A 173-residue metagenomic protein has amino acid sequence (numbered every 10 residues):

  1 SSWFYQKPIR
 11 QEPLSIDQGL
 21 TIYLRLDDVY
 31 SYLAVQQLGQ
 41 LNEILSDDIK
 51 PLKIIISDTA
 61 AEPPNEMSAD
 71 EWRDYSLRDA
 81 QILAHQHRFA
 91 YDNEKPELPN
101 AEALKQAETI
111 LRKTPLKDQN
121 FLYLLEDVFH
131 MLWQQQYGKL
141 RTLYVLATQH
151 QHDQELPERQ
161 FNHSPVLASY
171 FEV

Functional and structural regions predicted by a protein language model:
S1-P8, G19-L20, S31-E43, L116-V173: C-terminal cap of thioredoxin/glutaredoxin-like
K7, D17-T21, T59-P63: Generic signal for short, ordered secondary-structure residues within or immediately flanking folded domains
S15-V29: Short active-site neighborhood of thiol/selenol oxidoreductases, capturing the structured segment around
R25-L26, M67-S68, Q160-N162: Short, contiguous strand/loop micro-motifs
D27, R73, A103, H163-V166: Aromatic-acidic/polar surface patches that form glycan- and anion
L33-W133: Structural alpha/beta surface segment adjacent to cysteine/selenocysteine redox centers across thiol/disulfide enzymes
